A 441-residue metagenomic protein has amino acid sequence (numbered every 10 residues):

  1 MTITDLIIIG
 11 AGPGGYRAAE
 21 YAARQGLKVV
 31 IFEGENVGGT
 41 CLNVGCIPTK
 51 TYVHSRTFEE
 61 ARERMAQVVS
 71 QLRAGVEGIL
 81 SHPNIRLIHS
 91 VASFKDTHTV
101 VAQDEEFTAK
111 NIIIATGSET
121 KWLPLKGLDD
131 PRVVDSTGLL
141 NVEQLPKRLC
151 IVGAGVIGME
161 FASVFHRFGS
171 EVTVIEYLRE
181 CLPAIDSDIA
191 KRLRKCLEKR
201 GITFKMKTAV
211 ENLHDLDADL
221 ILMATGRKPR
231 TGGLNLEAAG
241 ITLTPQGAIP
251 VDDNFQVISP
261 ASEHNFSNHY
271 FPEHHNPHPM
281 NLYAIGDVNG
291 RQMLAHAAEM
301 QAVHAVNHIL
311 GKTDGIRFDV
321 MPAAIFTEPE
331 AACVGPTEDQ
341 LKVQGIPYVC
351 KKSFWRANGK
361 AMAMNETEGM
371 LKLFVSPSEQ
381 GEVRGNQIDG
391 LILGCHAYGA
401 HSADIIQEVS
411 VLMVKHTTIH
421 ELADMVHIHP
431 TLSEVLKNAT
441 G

Functional and structural regions predicted by a protein language model:
M1-G12, L145-G155: Beta1/beta-strand and adjacent pyrophosphate-binding region of the FAD-binding site in flavoprotein oxidoreductases
T2, Y21, T40-E106, A184-F204 (+3 more regions): N-terminal Rossmann-like dinucleotide/flavin-binding domain of flavoprotein oxidoreductases that bind FAD/FMN
T4-L6, A11-Q71, V164-A184, D404: Beta1-alpha1 glycine-rich phosphate/pyrophosphate-binding loop at the start of Rossmann-like nucleotide-binding domains
I7-I9, A92, F107-G117, V152 (+4 more regions): Short hydrophobic core segments
I9-E35, T40, I47, L310 (+2 more regions): Flexible, glycine-rich terminal cap/loop adjacent to redox cofactors in electron-transfer oxidoreductases
V68-R73, L140-N141, P146-C150, V156-N212 (+2 more regions): Rossmann-like dinucleotide-binding cores of NAD(P)H-dependent redox enzymes
R86-H89, S93-V101, F168-S259, V343 (+3 more regions): A Rossmann-like FAD-binding core segment of flavoenzymes
D129-Q144, L216, L220-I309, V383: FAD-site-proximal beta/loop scaffold in flavoenzymes
